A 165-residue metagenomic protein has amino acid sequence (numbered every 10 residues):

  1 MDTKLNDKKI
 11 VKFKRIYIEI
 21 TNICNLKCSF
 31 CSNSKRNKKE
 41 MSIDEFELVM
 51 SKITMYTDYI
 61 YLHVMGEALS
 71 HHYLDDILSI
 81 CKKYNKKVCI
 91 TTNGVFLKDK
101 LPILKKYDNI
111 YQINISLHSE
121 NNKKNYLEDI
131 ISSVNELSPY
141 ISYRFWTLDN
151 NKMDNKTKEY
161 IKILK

Functional and structural regions predicted by a protein language model:
M1-Q112, N121-D129: Conserved alpha-helical substructure of the radical SAM core
I115, E120, S133-I163: Conserved strand-turn element in the central/C-terminal portion of the radical SAM core barrel that lines
